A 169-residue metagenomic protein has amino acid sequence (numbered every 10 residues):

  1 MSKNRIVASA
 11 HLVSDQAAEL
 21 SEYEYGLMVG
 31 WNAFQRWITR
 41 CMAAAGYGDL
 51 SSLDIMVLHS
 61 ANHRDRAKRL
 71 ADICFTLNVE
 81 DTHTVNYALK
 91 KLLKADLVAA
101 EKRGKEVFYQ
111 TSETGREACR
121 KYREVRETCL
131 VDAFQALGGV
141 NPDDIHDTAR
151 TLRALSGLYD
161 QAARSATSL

Functional and structural regions predicted by a protein language model:
M1-G48: N-terminal leader segment of winged-helix/HTH proteins
M1-Q16, V140-L169: C-terminal regulatory/oligomerization modules of transcriptional regulators
G26, M56-H59, E117: Pre-recognition alpha-helix immediately N-terminal to the DNA-recognition helix within helix-turn-helix or winged-helix
F34, Y122-L137, T151, L155-A163: Alpha-helical linker/hinge and terminal dimerization helices associated with HTH transcriptional regulators
T39-E80: N-terminal helix-turn-helix DNA-binding core of bacterial DNA-binding proteins
L58, I73, A88-A95: Basic amphipathic alpha-helical segments that dock to polyanions
T84-V85: Helix-turn-helix DNA-binding helix
K90-H146: Charged, amphipathic alpha-helical coiled-coil/dimerization segments
